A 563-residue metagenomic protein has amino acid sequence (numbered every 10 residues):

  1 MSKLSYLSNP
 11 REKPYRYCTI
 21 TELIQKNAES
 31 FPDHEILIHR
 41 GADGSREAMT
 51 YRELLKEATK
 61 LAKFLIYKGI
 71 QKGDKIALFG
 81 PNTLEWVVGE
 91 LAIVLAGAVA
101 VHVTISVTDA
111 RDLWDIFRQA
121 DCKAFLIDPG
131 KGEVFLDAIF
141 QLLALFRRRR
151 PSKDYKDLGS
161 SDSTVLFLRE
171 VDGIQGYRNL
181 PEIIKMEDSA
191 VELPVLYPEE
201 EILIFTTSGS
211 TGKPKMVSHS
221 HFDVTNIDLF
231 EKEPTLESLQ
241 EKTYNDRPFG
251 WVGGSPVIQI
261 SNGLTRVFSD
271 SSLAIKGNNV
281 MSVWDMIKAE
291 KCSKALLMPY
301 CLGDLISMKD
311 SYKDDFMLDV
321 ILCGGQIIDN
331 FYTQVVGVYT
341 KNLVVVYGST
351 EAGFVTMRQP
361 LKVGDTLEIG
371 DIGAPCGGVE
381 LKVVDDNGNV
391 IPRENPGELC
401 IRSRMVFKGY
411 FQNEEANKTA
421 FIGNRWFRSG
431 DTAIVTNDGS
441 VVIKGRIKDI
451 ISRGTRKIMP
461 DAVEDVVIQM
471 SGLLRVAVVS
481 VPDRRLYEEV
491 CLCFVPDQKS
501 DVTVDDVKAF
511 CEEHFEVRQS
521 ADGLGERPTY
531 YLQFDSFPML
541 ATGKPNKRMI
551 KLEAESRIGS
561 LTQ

Functional and structural regions predicted by a protein language model:
R16, D33-L91, D109-W114, P181-E182 (+1 more regions): Conserved AMP-binding/adenylate-forming core of the ANL superfamily
P32-E35, V165-F167, D172-Q175, E182-T206 (+2 more regions): Conserved pre-ATP/AMP-binding loop-to-beta segment of ANL
A48-R52, I202-I227, T265: Conserved AMP-binding A3 loop
A96-E182, K288-K291, Q498-S500: Structural core segment of the AMP-binding/adenylate-forming
W114-D115, K288, A295, S403 (+4 more regions): AMP-binding/adenylate-forming catalytic core of the ANL superfamily
P181-E182, L264, C292-L296, I306-L367 (+1 more regions): Gly/Ser/Thr-rich phosphate-binding loop
T225-T243, G250-K294, M308: Conserved AMP-binding/adenylation subdomain of ANL enzymes
E516-P545: AMP-binding/adenylate-forming catalytic domain of the ANL superfamily
